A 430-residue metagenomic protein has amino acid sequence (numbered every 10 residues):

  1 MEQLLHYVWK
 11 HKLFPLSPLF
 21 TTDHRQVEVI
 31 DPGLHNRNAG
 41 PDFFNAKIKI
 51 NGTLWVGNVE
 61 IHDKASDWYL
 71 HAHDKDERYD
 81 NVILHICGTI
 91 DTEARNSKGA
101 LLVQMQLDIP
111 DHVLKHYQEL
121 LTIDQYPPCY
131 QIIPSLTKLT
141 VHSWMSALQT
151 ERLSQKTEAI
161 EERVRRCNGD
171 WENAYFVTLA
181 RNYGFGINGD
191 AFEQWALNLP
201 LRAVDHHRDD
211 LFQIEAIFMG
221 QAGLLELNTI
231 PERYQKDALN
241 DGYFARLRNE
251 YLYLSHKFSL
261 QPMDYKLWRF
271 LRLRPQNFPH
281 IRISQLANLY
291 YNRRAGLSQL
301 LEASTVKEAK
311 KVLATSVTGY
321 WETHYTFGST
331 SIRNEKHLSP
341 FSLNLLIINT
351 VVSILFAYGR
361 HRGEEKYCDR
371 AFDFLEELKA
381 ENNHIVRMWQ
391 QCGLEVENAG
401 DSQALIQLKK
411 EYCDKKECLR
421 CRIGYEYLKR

Functional and structural regions predicted by a protein language model:
M1-V29: Short Lys/Arg-enriched alpha/beta "domain-start" segment
R25, V29-R37, N45: N-terminal-proximal low-complexity accessory segments that begin disordered and transition into the first
K47-N58: Active-site beta-strand-loop-beta-strand hairpin of nuclease catalytic cores that positions key catalytic residues
V56-K64, H85-C87: Active-site ExK catalytic segment of metal-dependent nucleases
D74-R78: N-terminal nucleotide-handling cores and adjacent loading/scaffold lobes of large enzymes and macromolecular assemblies
D80-V82, I86-W144: Compact, glycine/acidic-enriched structural inserts
L148-A404, E417: Hydrophobic, aromatic-lined core segments that form the binding pocket/scaffold for planar heteroaromatic ligands
Q403-R430: Cysteine-cluster motifs in flexible loop/terminal segments that predominantly coordinate metals
